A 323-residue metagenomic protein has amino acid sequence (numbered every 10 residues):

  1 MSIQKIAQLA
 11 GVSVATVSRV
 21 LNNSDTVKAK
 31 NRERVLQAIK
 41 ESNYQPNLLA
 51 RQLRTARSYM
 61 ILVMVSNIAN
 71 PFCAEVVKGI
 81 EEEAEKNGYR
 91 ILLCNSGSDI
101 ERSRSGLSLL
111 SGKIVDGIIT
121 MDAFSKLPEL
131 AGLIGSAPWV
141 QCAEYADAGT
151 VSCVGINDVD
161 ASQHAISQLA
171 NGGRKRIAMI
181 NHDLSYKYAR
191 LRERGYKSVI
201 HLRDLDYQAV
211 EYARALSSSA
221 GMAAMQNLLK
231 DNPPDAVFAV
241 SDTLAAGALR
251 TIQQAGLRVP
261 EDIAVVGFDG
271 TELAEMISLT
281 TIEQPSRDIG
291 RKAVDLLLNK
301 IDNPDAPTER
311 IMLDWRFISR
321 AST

Functional and structural regions predicted by a protein language model:
M1-R57: N-terminal helix-turn-helix DNA-binding module of bacterial transcription factors
Y44-L109, K113-D116, K197: Amphipathic helical "hinge" segments at domain boundaries
V65-E75, L93-R102, V154-H164, I180-A224 (+5 more regions): Hinge/beta->alpha junction and helix N-cap segments in small-molecule ligand-binding domains
K86-N87, I200-D206, L229-P233, Q254-V259: Short helix-capping segments at alpha-helix termini
S98, T120-H164, S185, T243 (+1 more regions): Flexible loop/hinge segments that line or gate small-molecule binding clefts
I114-M121, A178-I180, E211, N232-T243 (+1 more regions): Periplasmic-binding protein-like
D231-A236, V240-T323: Flexible loop/turn connectors
